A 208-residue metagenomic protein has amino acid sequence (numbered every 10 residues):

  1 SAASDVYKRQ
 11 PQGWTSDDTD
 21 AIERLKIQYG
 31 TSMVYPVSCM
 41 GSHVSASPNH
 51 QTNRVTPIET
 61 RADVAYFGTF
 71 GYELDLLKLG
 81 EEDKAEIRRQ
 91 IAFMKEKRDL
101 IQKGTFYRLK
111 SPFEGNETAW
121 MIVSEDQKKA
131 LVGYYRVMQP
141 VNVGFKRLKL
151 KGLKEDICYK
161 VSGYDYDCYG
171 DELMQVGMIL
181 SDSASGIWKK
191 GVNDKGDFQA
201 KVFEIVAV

Functional and structural regions predicted by a protein language model:
A2-Y7: Short, small-residue-biased leader/transition segments that mark boundaries at the very start of proteins
P11-Q28: Acidic, His- and aromatic-enriched active-site or binding-groove loops in soluble protein domains that engage sugars
M40-L79, D83: Catalytic grooves of carbohydrate-active enzymes
A65, V132, V161: Conserved, mostly hydrophobic/aromatic
G68, L74-L109: Aromatic- and carboxylate-lined catalytic core of secreted/periplasmic carbohydrate-active enzymes
P112-K154: Carbohydrate-binding surface patches
K151-D167: Solvent-exposed beta-hairpin/edge-strand motifs
D171-V208: C-terminal beta-strand-rich structural cap/linker in extracellular carbohydrate-active enzymes
